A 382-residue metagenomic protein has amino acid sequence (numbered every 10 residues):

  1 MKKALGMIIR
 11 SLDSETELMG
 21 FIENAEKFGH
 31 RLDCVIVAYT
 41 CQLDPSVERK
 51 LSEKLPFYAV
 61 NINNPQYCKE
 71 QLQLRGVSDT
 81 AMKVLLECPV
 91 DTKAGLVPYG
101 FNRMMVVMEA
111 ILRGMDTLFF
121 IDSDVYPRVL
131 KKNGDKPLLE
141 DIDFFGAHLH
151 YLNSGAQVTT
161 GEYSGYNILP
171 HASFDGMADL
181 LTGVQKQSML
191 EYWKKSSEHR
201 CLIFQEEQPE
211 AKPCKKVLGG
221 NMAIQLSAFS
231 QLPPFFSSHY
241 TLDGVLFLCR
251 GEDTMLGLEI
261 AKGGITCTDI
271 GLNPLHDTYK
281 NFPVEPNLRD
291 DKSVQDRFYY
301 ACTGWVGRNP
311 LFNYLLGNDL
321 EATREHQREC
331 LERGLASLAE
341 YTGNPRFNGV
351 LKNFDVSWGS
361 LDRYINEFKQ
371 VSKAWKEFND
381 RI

Functional and structural regions predicted by a protein language model:
K3-L5, E26-A38, L55-F57: Short loop->beta transition adjacent to catalytic acidic/histidine clusters or analogous donor-positioning motifs
R10-D13, G20, N24, V37 (+6 more regions): Terminal low-complexity segments of carbohydrate-biosynthetic enzymes
R10-E17, Q42-D44, V125-V129, Y166-N167: Short acidic, S/G/P-rich loop/turn micro-motifs used as interaction or catalytic elements
V47-R113: Active-site-proximal specificity loops/subdomain of glycosyltransferases
M115-K132: Short beta-strand-to-loop acidic/aromatic patch adjacent to the donor-nucleotide binding site
R128-S237: Conserved catalytic core of nucleotide-sugar-dependent glycosyltransferases
H171, R250, K262-L288: Active-site donor/metal-binding and catalytic loop motifs of nucleotide-sugar-dependent glycosylation enzymes
L242-M255: Acidic donor-binding loop at a coil-to-helix junction in glycosyltransferase catalytic cores that engages
